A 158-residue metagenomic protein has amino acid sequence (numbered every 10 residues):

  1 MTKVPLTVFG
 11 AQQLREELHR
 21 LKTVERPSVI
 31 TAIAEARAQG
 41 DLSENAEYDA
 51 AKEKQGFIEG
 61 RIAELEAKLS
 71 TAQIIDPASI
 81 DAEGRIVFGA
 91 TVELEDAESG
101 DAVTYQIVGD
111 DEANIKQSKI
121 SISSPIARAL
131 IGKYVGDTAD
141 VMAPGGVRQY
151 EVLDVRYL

Functional and structural regions predicted by a protein language model:
M1-A63, K68, L158: Helix-rich terminal scaffold detector
Q39, S70-P77: Short alpha-helical linear motifs
I75-L158: Non-DNA-binding regulatory cores of transcription-related proteins, predominantly C-terminal effector-binding
